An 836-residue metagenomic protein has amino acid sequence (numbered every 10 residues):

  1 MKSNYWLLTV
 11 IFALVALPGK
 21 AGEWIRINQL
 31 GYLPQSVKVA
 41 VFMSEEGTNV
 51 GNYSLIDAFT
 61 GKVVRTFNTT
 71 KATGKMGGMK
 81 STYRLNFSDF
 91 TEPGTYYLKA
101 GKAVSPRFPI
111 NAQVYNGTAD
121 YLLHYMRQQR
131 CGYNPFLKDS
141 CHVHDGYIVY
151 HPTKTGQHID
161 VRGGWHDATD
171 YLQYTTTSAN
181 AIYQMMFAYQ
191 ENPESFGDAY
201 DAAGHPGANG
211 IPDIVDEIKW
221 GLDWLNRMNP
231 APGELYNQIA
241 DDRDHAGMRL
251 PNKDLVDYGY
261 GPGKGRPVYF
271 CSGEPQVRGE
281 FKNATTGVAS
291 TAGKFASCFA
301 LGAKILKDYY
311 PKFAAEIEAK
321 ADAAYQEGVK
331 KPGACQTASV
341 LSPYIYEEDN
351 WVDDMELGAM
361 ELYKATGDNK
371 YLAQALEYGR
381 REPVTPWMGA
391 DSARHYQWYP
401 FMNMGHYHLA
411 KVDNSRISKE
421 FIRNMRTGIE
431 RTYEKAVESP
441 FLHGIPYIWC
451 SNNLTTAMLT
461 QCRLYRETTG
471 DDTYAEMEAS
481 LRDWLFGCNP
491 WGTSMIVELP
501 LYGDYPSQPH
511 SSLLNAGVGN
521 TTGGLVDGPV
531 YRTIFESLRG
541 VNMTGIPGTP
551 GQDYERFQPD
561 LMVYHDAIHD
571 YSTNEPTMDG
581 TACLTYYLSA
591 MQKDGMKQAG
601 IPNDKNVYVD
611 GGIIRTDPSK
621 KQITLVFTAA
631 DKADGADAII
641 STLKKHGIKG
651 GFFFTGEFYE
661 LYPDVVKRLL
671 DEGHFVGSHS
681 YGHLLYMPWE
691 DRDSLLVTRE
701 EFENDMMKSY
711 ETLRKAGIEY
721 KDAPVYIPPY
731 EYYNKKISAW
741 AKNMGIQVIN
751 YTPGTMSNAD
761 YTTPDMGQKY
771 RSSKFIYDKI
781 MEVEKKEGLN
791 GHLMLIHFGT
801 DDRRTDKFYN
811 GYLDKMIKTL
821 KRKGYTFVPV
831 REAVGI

Functional and structural regions predicted by a protein language model:
V10-G19: Hydrophobic h-region of N-terminal signal peptides that target proteins for export in Gram-negative bacteria
Q29-G101, P106, R127-N180, F187-A188 (+6 more regions): Aromatic (Trp/Tyr) and acidic
V37-T66, T73-G77, A100, D308 (+3 more regions): N-terminal carbohydrate-binding/catalytic regions of secreted carbohydrate-active enzymes
A203-I214: Acidic, glycine-anchored loop motifs typical of Ca2+
I214-I239: Carboxylate/His-rich catalytic cores and anion/metal-binding grooves
A292, A296-L306, A314-K364, A393-A410: Aromatic-lined, polymer-binding surfaces characteristic of secreted/periplasmic polysaccharide-degrading enzymes
P602-S694, M707-P724, M816-T819, G835: Active-site beta->alpha N-cap acidic-glycine motif
A638, E660-L661, L685-L795, G799-T826 (+1 more regions): Catalytic domains of cell-wall/extracellular-matrix polysaccharide-remodeling enzymes, centered on de-N-acetylation
